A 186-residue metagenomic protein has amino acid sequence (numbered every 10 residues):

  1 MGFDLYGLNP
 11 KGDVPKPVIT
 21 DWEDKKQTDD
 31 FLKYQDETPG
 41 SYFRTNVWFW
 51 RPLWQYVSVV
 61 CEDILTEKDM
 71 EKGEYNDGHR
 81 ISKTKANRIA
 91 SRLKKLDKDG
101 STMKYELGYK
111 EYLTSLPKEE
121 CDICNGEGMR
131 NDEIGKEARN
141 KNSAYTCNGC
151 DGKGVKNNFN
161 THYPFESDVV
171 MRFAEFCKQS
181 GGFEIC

Functional and structural regions predicted by a protein language model:
M1-C186: Acidic (Asp/Glu-rich) sequence patches and key acidic residues that form negatively charged surfaces used
